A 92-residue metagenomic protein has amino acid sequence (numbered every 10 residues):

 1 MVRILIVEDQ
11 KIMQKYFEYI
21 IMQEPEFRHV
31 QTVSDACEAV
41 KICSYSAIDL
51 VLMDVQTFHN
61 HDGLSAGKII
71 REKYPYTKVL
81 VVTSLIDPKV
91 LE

Functional and structural regions predicted by a protein language model:
V2, A47-D49, K73-K78: His-Asp phosphorelay/catalytic-motif detector in bacterial-type signaling
E8: Conserved acidic carboxylate
I12-Q23: Amphipathic alpha1 helix at the N-terminus of the CheY-like receiver
T32-L50, F58: Acidic, metal-coordinating helix/loop segments flanking the phosphotransfer/catalytic sites of two-component signaling
K41, L64-Y76: Short amphipathic alpha-helix used as the core "switch/output" element in two-component signaling
D54-K68: Conserved phosphotransfer microenvironments
S65, I86-E92: Alpha4 helix (beta4-alpha4-beta5 surface) of REC/receiver domains from two-component response regulators
